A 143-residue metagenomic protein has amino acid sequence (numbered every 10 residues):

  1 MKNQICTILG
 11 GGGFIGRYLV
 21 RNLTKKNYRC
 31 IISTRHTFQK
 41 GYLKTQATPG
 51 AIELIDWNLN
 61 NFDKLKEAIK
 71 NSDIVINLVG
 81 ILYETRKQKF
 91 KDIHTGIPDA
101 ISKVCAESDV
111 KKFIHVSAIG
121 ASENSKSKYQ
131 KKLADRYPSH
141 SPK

Functional and structural regions predicted by a protein language model:
Q4-Y28: N-terminal Rossmann NAD(P)H-binding glycine-rich loop of SDR-like oxidoreductase domains
I5, D73-I74, K112: Structural motif
L9, S33, L78-V79, F113-I119: SDR active-site strand-loop-helix element
S33-F38, N58-L59: N-terminal Rossmann-fold cofactor-binding loop
F38-A47: Glycine-rich phosphate-binding loop and adjoining beta1-alpha1-beta2 segment of Rossmann-like nucleotide-binding folds
A47-A100, V104-S108, I119-N124: NAD(P)H-binding glycine-rich loop region in Rossmannoid oxidoreductase-like domains and their noncatalytic homologs
E107-K112, K143: A short helix->loop->beta-strand "cap" motif at the edges of active sites that frequently abuts
N124-K143: Active-site Tyr-X1-5-Lys
